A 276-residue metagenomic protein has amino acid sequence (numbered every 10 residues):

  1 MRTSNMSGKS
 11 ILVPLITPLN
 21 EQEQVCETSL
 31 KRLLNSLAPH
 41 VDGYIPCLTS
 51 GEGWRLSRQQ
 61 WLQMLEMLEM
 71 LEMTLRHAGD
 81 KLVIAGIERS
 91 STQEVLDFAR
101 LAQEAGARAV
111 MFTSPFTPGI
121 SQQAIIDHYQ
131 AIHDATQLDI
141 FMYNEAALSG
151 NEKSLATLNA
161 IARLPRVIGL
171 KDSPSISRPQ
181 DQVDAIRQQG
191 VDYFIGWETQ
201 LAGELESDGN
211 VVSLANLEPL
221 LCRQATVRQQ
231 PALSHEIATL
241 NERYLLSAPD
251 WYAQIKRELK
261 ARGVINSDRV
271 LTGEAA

Functional and structural regions predicted by a protein language model:
R2-E152, A160: Active-site beta->alpha loop and helix N-cap motifs at the rims of alpha/beta catalytic domains
S4-N5, I161, A185, G263: Short, conserved catalytic or adaptor-binding loops enriched in Gly and charged residues
A102, A202-E204, L259: Hydrophobic alpha-helix position signal
A131-A135, E145-W251: Catalytic alpha/beta core domains of metabolic enzymes, predominantly
A238-G273: Conserved short secondary-structure transition element at the edge of the structured enzyme core that lines
